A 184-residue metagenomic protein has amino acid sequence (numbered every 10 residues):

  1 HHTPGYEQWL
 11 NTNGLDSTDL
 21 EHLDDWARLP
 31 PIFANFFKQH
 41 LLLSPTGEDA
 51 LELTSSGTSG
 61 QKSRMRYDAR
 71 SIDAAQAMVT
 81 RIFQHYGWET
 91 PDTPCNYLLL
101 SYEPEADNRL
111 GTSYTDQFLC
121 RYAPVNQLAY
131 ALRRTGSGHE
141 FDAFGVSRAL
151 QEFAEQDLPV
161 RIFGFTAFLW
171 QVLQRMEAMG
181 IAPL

Functional and structural regions predicted by a protein language model:
H1-T54, G60-Q117, Y122-R134, G138-F163 (+1 more regions): Nucleotide 5′-phosphate-binding alpha/beta core
T166-A167: Hydrophobic alpha-helical segments with transmembrane-like composition
W170: Alpha-helical elements of the RecA-like P-loop NTPase motor core of helicases
